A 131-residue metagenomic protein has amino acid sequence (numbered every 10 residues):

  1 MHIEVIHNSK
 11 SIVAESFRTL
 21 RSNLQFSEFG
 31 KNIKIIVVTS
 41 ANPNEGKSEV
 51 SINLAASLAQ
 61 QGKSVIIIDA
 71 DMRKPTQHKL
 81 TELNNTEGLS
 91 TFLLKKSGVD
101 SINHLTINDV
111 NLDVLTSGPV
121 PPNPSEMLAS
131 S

Functional and structural regions predicted by a protein language model:
H2-K10, A14-R18, S22, F29 (+2 more regions): P-loop/Walker-type NTP enzyme "switch/lid" segment
F26-A70: Walker A (P-loop) phosphate-binding motif
